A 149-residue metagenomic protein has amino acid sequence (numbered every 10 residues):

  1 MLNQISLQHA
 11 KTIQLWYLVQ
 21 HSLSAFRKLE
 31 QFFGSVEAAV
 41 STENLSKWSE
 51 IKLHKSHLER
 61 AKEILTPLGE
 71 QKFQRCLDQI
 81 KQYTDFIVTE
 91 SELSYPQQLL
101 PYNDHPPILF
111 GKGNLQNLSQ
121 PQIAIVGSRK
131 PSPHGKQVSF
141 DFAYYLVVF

Functional and structural regions predicted by a protein language model:
M1-Y144: Short, positively charged patches
V147: Gly/Ala-rich phosphate-binding loop of Rossmann-like dinucleotide-binding domains, activating on the conserved
